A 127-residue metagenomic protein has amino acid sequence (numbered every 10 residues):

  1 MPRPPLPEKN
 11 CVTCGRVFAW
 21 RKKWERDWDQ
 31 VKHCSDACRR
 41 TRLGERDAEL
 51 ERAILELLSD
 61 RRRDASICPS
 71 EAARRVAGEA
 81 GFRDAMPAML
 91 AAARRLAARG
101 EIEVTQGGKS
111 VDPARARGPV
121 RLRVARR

Functional and structural regions predicted by a protein language model:
C11-C14, C34: Short cysteine-rich clusters marking metal-coordination/redox-active sites
K22-V31: Short linker/helix segments within small regulatory modules
Q30-C38, A72: Beta-edge loop/turn motif
C38-E49: Short metal-binding segments enriched for Cys and/or His
S59-D64, E79: Short helix-capping/hinge SLiMs at alpha-helix to coil transitions
D64-R75: Short acidic, hydrophobic short linear motifs in intrinsically disordered regions
F82-E103: Charge-enriched amphipathic alpha-helical scaffolds
G108-R127: Short, cationic-aromatic polyanion-contact patches
